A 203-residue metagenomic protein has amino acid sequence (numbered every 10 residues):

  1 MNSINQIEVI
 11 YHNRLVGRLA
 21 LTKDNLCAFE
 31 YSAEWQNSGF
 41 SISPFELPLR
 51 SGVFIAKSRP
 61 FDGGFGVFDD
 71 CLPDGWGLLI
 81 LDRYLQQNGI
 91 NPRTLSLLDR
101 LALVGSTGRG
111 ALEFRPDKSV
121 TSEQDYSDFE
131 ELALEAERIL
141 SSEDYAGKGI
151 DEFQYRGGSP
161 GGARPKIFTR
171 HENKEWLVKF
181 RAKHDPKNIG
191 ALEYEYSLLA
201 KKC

Functional and structural regions predicted by a protein language model:
M1-C203: Phosphate/dinucleotide-binding and metal-coordinating scaffold of catalytic cores in nucleotide-dependent enzymes
